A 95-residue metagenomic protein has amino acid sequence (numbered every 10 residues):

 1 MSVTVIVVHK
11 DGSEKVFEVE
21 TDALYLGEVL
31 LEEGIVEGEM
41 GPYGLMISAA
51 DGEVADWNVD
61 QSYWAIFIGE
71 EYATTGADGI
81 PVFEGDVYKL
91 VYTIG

Functional and structural regions predicted by a protein language model:
M1-G95: Ubiquitin-like/PB1-type beta-grasp interaction modules and other compact soluble beta-rich domains
